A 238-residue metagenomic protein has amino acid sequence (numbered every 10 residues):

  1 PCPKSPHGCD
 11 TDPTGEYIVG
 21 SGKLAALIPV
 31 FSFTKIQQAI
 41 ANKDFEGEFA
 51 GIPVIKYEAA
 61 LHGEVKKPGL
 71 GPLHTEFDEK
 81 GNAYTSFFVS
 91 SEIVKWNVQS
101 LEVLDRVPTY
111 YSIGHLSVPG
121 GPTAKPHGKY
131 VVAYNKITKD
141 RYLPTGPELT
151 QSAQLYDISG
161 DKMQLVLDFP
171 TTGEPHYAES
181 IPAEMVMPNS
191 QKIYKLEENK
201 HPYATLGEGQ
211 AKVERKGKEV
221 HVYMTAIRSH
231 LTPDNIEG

Functional and structural regions predicted by a protein language model:
P1-A226, D234-N235: Predominantly soluble domains enriched in secretory-pathway, periplasmic, or organellar proteins
